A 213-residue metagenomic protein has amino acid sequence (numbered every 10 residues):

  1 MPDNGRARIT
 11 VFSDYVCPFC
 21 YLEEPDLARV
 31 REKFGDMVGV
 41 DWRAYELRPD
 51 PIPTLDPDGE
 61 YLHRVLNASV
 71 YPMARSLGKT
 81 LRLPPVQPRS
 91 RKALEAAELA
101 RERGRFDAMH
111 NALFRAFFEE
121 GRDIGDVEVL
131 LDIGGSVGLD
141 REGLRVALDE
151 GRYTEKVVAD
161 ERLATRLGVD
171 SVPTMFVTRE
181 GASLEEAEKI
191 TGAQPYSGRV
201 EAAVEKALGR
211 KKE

Functional and structural regions predicted by a protein language model:
N4-G5, T10, L22-K33, A112-E213: C-terminal cap of thioredoxin/glutaredoxin-like
S13-V16: Short pre-active-site segment immediately N-terminal to redox-active cysteine/selenocysteine motifs in thiol-based
P18, P49, L184: Flexible, glycine-rich phosphate/dinucleotide-binding loops and adjacent beta-alpha linkers at cofactor/substrate
P18, Y61, L148: Short, surface-exposed alpha-helical recognition segments that flank or form part of ligand/macromolecule-binding
Y21-E120: Structural alpha/beta surface segment adjacent to cysteine/selenocysteine redox centers across thiol/disulfide enzymes
